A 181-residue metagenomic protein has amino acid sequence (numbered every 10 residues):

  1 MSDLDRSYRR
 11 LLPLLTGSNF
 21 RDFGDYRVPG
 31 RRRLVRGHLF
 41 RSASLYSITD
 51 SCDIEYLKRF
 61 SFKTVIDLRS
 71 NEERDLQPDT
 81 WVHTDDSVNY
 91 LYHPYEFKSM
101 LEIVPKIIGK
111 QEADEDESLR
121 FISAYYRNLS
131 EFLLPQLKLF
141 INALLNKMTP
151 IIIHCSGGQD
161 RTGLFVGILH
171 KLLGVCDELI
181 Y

Functional and structural regions predicted by a protein language model:
M1-I152, L164-Y181: Cys-dependent protein tyrosine phosphatase-like superfamily
G157-T162: Ser/Thr-glycine-rich phosphate-binding loops at phosphate-binding pockets of nucleotides, nucleotide cofactors
